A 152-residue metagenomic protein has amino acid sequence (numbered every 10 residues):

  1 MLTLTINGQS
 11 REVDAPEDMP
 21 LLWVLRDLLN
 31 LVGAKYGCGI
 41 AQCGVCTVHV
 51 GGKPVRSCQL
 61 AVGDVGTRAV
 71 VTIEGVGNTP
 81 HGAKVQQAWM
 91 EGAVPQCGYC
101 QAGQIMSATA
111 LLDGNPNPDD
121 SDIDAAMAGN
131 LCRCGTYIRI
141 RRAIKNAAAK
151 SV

Functional and structural regions predicted by a protein language model:
M1-V152: Signature of N-terminal electron-transfer/Fe-S-associated modules in redox systems
